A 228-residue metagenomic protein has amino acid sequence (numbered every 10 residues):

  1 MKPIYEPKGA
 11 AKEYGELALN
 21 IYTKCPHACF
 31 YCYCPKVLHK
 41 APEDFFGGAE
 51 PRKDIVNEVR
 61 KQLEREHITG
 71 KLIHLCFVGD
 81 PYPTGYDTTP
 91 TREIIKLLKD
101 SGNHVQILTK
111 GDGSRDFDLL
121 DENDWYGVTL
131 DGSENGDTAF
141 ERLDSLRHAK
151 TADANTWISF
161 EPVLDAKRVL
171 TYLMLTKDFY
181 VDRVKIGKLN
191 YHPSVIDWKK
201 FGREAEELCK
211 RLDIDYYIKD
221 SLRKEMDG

Functional and structural regions predicted by a protein language model:
M1-L72, D80: N-terminal [4Fe-4S]-dependent radical SAM core
K40-E43, D116-D118, V195, D227: Generic domain-boundary/flexible-linker signal
I55-C209: Conserved AdoMet/S-adenosylmethionine-binding subsite of the radical SAM
I196-G228: C-terminal accessory extensions appended to soluble enzyme cores
